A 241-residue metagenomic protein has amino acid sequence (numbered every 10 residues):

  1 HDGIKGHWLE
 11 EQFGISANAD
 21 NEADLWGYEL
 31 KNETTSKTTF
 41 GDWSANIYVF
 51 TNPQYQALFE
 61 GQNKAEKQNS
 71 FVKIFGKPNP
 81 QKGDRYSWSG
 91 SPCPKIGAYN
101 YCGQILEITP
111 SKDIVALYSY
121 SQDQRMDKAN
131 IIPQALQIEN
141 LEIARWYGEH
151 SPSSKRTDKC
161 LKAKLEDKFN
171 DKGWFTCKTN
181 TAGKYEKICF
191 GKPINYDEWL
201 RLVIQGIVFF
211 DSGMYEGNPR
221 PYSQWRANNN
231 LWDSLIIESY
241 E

Functional and structural regions predicted by a protein language model:
H1-W26, N32-E241: Nucleic-acid endonuclease domains
